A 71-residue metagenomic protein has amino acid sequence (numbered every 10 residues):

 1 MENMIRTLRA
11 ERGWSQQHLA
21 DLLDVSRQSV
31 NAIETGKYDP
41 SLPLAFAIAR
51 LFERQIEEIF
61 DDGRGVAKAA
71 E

Functional and structural regions predicted by a protein language model:
N3-L22: Short basic helix-loop element that most often maps to the first helix and adjoining turn of HTH DNA-binding modules
L8, P40, G63-V66: Short linear/disordered segments characteristic of secreted peptide precursors and small low-complexity proteins
Q17, Q28, E57: Key DNA-contact positions within bacterial/archaeal DNA-binding proteins
V25-Y38: Recognition helix of helix-turn-helix/homeodomain-like DNA-binding domains that insert into the DNA major groove
P43-E58: DNA major-groove recognition helix of helix-turn-helix/homeodomain DNA-binding modules
R50, F60-E71: Short, charged recognition helix plus adjacent turn of helix-turn-helix-like nucleic-acid-binding domains
